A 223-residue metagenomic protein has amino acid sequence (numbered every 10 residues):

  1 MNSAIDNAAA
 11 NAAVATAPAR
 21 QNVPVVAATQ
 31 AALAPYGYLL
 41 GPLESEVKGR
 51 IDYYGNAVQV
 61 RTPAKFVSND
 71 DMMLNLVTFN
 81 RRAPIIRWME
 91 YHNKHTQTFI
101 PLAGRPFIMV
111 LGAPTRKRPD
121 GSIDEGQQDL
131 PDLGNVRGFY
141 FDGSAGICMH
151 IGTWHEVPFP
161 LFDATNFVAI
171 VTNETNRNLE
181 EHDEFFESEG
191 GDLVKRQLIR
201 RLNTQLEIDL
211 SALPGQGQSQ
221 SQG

Functional and structural regions predicted by a protein language model:
M1-G134, G138, N176-E180, E184-G223: Non-catalytic, conserved peripheral segments adjacent to functional cores
V77, F107, M149, W154-H155 (+2 more regions): Broad hydrophobic/π-residue packing in well-ordered secondary structure
Q97, I147, T165: Residue-level detector of short, conserved catalytic/binding motifs and their immediate flanks
Y140-F159: Conserved metal-binding segment of the jelly-roll/cupin
T153-F186: A short beta-strand-loop micro-motif that forms or neighbors metal/cofactor- and ligand-binding patches at active-site
